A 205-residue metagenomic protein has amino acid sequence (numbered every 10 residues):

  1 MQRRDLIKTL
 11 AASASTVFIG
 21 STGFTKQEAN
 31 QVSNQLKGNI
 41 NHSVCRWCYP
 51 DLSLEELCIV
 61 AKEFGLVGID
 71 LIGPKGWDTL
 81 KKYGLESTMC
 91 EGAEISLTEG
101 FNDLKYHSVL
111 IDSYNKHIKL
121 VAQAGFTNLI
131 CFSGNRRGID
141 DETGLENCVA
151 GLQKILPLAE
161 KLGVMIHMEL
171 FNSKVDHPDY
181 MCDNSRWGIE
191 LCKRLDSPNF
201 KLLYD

Functional and structural regions predicted by a protein language model:
M1-Q2: N-terminal secretory signal peptides
D5, T9, E56, K116 (+3 more regions): Alpha-helical elements of Rossmann-like donor-binding domains used by nucleotide-donor carbohydrate transfer enzymes
D5-K26: N-terminal export signals
L6, G76, V175: Conserved protein kinase catalytic core
S21-L52, I59-E63: C-terminal segment of N-terminal export signals and the immediately downstream linker at the start of the mature
V44, A61, I69, V121 (+1 more regions): Conserved, mostly hydrophobic/aromatic
C48, V67-L156, E160-M165: Structural motif corresponding to the early beta-alpha repeats
V60-K62, K154, L158-D205: Acidic/histidine-rich catalytic cores of soluble enzymes
